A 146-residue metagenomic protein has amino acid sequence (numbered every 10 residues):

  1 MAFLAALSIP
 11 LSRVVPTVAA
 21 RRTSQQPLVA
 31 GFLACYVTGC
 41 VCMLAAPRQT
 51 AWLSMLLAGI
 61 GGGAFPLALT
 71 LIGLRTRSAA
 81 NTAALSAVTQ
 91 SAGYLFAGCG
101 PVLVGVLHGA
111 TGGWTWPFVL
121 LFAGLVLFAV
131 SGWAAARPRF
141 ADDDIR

Functional and structural regions predicted by a protein language model:
A2-L7, Y94-F96: Short hydrophobic/small-residue motifs within alpha-helical transmembrane segments of multi-pass transporter-like
P10, A34-T38, F122-A129: Small-residue-rich packing faces within the transmembrane alpha-helices of Major Facilitator Superfamily
P10-L11, A64, L95-C99: Residue positions within transmembrane alpha-helices of multi-pass solute transporters
L11-S24: Helix-to-loop junctions at the C-terminal end of transmembrane segments in multipass secondary transporters
A20-R21, L44, G109-G113: Membrane-helix boundary and inter-helical linker elements of multi-pass secondary transporters
T23-A68: C-terminal transmembrane helical hairpin of 12-TM major facilitator-type secondary transporters
L74-W114, L121: A late C-terminal transmembrane helix in Major Facilitator Superfamily
V119-R146: Multi-pass alpha-helical transporter architecture, strongest for 12-TM Major Facilitator/SLC carriers used
